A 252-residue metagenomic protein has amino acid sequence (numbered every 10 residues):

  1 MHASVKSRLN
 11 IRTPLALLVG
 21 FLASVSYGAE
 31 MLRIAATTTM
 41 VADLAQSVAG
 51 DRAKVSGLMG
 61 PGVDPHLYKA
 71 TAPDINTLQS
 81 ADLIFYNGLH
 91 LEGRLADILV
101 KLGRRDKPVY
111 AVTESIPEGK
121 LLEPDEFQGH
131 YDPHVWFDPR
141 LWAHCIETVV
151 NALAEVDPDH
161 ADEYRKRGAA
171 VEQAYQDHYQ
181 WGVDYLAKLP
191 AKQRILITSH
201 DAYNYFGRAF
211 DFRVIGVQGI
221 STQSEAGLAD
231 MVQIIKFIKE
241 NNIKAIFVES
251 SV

Functional and structural regions predicted by a protein language model:
H2-L15: Bacterial N-terminal signal peptides that target proteins for export
S4-K6, S24, D132: Generic secretory/membrane-interface signal
R12-S24: Bacterial N-terminal signal peptides
G28-V252: Extracytoplasmic metal-acquisition and chelation regions
